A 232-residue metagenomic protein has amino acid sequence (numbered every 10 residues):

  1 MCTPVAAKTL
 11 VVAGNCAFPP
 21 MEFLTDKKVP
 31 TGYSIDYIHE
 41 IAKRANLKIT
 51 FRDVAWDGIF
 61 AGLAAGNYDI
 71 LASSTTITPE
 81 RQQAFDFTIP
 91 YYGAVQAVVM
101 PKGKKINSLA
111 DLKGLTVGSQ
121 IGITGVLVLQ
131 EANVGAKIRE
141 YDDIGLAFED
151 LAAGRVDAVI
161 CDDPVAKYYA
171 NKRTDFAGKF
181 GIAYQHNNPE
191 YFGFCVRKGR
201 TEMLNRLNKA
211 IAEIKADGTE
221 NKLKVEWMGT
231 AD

Functional and structural regions predicted by a protein language model:
A7-T75, Q83: Extracytoplasmic small-molecule ligand-binding "clamshell" domains of the periplasmic binding protein/Venus flytrap
C16, Y92-M100, D163, K167-A212 (+1 more regions): Periplasmic-binding protein-like
I35, F51-A61, K104, T124 (+2 more regions): Short helix-initiation/N-cap motifs at beta->coil->alpha
I35-R44, A110, L115, I121-I123 (+2 more regions): Extended ligand-binding regions for polar small-molecule ligands
N46-K48, A65-S73, L115-T116, V134 (+1 more regions): Alpha-to-beta junction loops
K48, T124-Y141, A177-I182, K209-D232: Ligand-binding clefts/hinges and TM-proximal coupling segments of bilobed small-molecule sensing domains
G58-A61, S73-Q83, V128-E131, D157-N188: A ligand-binding cleft/hinge motif common to bilobed small-molecule-binding domains
M100-T116: Flexible hinge/capping segments at coil-to-helix
